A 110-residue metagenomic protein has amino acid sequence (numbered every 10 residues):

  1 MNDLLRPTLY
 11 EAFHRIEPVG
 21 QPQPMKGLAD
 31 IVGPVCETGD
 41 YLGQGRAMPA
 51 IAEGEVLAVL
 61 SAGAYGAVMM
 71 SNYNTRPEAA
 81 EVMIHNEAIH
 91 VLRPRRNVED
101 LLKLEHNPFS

Functional and structural regions predicted by a protein language model:
M1-S110: Charged (often Lys/Glu-rich) extended helix/loop segments that serve as interaction or gating elements
